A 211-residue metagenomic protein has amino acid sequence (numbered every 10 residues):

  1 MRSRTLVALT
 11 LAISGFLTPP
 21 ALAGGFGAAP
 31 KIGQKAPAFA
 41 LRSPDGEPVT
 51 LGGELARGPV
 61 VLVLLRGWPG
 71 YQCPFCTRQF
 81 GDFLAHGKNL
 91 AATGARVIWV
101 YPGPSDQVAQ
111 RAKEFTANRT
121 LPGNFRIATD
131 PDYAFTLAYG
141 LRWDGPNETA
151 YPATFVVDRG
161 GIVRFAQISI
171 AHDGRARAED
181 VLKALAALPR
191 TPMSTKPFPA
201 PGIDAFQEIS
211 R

Functional and structural regions predicted by a protein language model:
M1-R4: Positively charged n-region of N-terminal signal peptides that target proteins for export
V7-P20: Bacterial N-terminal signal peptides
L22-R211: Chalcogenol-based redox active-site neighborhoods
